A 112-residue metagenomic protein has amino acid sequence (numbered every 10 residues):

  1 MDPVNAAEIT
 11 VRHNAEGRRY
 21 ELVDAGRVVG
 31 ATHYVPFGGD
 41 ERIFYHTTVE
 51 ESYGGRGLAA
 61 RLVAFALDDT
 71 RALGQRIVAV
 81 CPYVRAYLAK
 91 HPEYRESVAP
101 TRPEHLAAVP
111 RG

Functional and structural regions predicted by a protein language model:
M1-A31, E41, D68-A72, R76-V78 (+1 more regions): Terminal substrate-recognition subdomain of acyl/acetyltransferases
D24, H46-T47: Residue-level recognition of conserved beta-strand positions in structured domain cores
A31, V35, A60-L62, A86: Basic, gly/Ser/Thr/Pro-rich low-complexity segments located predominantly at protein N termini
P36-F44: A conserved beta-turn-beta hairpin within the catalytic core of GNAT-like acetyltransferases that forms part
T47-G54: A short, internal acetyl-CoA/4′-phosphopantetheine-binding micro-motif in the GNAT/acyltransferase core
G55-A66: Conserved acetyl-CoA-binding loop-helix of GNAT-fold acetyltransferases
